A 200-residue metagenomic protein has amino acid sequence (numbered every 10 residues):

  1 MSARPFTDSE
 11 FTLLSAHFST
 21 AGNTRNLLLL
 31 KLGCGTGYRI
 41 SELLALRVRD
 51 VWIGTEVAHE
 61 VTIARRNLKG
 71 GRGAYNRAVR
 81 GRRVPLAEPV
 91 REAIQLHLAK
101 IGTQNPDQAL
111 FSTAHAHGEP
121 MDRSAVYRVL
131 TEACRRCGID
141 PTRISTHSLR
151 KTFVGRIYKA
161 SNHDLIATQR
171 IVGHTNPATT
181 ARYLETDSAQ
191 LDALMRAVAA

Functional and structural regions predicted by a protein language model:
M1-P5, A199-A200: C-terminal secondary-structure termini that scaffold catalytic or DNA-interacting sites
P5-F11, A87-D140: Active-site/catalytic core of tyrosine-dependent DNA strand-transfer enzymes
D8-I40: Basic, Lys/Arg- and aromatic-enriched nucleic-acid-binding interface segment
F18-T20, R128-I166: Short, basic (Lys/Arg/His-rich) helix/loop patches that form interaction surfaces in the mid-to-C-terminal regions
L32-A45, A160-H163, G173-H174: A short, glycine-centered helix-capping/turn motif at helix boundaries that positions DNA-contacting or catalytic
A45-V90: Conserved tyrosine-mediated DNA breakage-rejoining catalytic core shared by Y-recombinases
V51-I53, H163-L184: Short, polar N-cap/turn motifs at the start of nucleic acid-interacting alpha helices
E185-A200: DNA/chromatin major-groove-contacting recognition/catalytic segments
